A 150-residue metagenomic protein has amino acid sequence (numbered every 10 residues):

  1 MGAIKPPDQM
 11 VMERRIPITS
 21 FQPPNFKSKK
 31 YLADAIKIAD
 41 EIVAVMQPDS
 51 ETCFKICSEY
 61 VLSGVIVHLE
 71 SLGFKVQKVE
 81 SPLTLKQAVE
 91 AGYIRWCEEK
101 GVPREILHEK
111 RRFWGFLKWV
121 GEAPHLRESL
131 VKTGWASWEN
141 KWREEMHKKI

Functional and structural regions predicted by a protein language model:
M1-I150: RNase H-like, Mg2+-dependent phosphodiesterase core, and more generally RNA phosphate-backbone-engaging helix-loop
